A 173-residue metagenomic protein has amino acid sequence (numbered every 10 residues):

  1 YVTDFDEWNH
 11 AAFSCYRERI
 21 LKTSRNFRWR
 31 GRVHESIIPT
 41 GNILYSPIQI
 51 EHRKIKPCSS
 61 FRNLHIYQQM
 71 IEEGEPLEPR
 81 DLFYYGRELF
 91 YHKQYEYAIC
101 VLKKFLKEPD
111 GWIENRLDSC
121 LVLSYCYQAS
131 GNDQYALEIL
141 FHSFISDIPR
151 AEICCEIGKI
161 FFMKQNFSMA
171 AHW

Functional and structural regions predicted by a protein language model:
Y1-C100: Catalytic-site signature of metal-activated, phosphate-bearing donor transferases, centered on the GT-A/GT-A-like
F61-L64, Q68, I99, L106 (+3 more regions): Tetratricopeptide repeat
E75-P76, D110, E114, I148: Short coil turns that delineate tetratricopeptide repeat
R80, E114-D118, E152: Start-of-helix register in tetratricopeptide repeats
F167-W173: TPR/TPR-like (Sel1-like) alpha-helical repeat modules
